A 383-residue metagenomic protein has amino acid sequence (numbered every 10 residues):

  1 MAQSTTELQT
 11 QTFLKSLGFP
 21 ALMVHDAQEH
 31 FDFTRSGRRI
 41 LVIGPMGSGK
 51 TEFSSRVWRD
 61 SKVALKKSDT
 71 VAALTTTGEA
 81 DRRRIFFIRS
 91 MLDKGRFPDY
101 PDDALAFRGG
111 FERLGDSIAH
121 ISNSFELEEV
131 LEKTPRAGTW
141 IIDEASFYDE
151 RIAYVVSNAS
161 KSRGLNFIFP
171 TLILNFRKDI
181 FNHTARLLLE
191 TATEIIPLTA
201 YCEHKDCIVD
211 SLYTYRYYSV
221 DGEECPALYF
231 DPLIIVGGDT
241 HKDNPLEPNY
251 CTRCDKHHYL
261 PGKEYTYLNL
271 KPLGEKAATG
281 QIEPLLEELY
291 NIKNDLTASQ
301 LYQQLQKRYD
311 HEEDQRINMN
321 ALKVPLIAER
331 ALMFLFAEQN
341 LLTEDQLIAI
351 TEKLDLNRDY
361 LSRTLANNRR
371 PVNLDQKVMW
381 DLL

Functional and structural regions predicted by a protein language model:
E7-E129, R177-T184, I235-V236, P245-N249 (+3 more regions): Conserved P-loop
S36, T134-R136, S162-G164: Short loop/turn elements that form and flank the Walker-type P-loop nucleotide-binding site in RecA-like NTPase cores
R38, A321-K323: Charged, often Cys/His-bearing segments associated with DNA-binding zinc-finger transcription factors
R39-L41, R84-F86, G138-I141, N166-I168: Residue-level preference for the first positions of well-ordered beta-strands
V130-D149: Conserved P-loop NTPase "ATPase switch" module shared by AAA+ and STAND
S146-D255, Y259-K263, A337, L347-R358 (+1 more regions): Replace "adjacent to P-loop NTPase cores in ATP/GTP-dependent enzymes" with "adjacent to NTP-binding cores
P325-L341: Short, amphipathic alpha-helical "recognition" segments used to contact nucleic acids or chromatin
